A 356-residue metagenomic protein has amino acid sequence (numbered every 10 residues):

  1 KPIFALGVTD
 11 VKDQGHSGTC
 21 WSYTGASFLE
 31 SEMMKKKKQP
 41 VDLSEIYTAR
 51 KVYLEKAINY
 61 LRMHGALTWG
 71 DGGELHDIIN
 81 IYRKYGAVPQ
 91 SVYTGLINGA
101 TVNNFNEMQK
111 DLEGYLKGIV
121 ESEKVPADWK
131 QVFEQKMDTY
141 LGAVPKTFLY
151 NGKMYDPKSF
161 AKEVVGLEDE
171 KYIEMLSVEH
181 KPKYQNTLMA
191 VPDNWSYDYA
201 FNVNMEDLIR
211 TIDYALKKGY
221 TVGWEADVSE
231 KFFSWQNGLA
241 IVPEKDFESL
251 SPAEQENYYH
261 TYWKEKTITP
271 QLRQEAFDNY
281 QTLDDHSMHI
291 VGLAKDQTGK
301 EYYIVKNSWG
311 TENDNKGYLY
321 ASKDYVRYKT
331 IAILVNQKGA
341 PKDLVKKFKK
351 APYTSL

Functional and structural regions predicted by a protein language model:
I3-G223, K306-S308, N313-N315: Active-site nucleophile-adjacent alpha helix/oxyanion-hole segment immediately C-terminal to the catalytic cysteine
Q131-L356: Active-site signature of cysteine proteases
